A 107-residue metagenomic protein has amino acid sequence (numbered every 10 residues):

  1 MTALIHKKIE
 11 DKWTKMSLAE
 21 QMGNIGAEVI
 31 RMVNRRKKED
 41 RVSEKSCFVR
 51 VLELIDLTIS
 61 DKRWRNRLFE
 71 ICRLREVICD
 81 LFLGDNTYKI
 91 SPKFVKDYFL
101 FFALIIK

Functional and structural regions predicted by a protein language model:
M1-K107: Surface-exposed peri-terminal alpha-helical interaction modules
